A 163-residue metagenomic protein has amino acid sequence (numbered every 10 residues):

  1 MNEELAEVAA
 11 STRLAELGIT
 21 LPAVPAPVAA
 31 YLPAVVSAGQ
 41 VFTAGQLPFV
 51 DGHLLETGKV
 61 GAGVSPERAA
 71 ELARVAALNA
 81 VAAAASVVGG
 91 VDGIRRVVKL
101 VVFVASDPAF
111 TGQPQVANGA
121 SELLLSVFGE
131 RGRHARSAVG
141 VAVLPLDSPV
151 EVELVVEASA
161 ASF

Functional and structural regions predicted by a protein language model:
N2-F163: Short, polar/acidic, helix-capping and beta-turn segments at strand->helix junctions that line the mouths
